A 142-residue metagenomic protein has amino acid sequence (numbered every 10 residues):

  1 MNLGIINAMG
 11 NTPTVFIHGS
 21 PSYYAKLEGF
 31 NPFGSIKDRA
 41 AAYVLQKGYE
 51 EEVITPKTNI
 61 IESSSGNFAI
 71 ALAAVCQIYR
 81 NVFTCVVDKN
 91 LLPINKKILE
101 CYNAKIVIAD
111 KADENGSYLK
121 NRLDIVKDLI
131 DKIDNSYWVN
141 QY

Functional and structural regions predicted by a protein language model:
M1-Y142: PLP-dependent amino-acid enzyme catalytic core
